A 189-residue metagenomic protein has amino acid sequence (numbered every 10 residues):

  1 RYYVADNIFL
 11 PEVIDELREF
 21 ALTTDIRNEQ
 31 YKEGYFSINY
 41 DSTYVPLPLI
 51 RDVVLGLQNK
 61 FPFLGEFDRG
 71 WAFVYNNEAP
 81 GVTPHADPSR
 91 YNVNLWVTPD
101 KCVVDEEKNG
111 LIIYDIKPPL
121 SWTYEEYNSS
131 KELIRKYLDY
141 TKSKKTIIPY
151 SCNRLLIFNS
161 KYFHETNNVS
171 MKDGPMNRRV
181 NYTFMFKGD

Functional and structural regions predicted by a protein language model:
Y2-G65, W71-G81: Non-heme Fe(II)/2-oxoglutarate
G65-D189: Catalytic core of non-heme Fe(II) oxygenases with the double-stranded beta-helix
